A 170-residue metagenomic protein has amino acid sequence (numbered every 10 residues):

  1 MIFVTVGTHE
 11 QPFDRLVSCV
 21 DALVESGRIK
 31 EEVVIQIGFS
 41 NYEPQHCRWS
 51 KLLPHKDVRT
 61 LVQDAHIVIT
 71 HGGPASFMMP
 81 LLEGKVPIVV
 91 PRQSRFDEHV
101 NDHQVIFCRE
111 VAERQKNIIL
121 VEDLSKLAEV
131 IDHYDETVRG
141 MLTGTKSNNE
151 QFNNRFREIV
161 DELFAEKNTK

Functional and structural regions predicted by a protein language model:
M1-K170: Nucleotide-activated sugar donor-binding and catalytic core shared by glycosyltransferases and related lipid-linked
